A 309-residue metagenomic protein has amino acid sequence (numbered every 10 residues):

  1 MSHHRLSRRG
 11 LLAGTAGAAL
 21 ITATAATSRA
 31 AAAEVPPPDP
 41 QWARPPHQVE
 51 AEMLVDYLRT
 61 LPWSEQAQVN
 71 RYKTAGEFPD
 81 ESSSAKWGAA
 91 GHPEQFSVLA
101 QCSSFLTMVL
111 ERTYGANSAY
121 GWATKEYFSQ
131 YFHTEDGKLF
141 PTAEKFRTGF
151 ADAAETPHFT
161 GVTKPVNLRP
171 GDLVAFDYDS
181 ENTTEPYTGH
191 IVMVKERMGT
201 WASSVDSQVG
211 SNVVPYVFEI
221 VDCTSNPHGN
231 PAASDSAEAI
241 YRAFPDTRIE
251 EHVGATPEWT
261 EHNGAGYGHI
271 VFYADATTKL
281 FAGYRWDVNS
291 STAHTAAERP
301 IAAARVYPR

Functional and structural regions predicted by a protein language model:
M1-A18: N-terminal secretory signal peptides and thylakoid transit peptides that target proteins across membranes
H4, V98, T184: Residue-level marker of regulatory loop/turn positions in helix-turn-helix DNA-binding domains and in histidine
A19-T24: Hydrophobic h-region of N-terminal signal peptides that target proteins for export in Gram-negative bacteria
A26-P38: C-terminal segment of N-terminal export signals and the immediately downstream linker at the start of the mature
V35-H133, A274, K279-R309: N-terminal capping segments
A123-P227: ...with weaker cross-activation on analogous glycine-rich loops/strands in unrelated enzymes
D222-R309: Low-complexity, Gly/Ser/Thr/Pro-rich intrinsically disordered linker/tail segments
